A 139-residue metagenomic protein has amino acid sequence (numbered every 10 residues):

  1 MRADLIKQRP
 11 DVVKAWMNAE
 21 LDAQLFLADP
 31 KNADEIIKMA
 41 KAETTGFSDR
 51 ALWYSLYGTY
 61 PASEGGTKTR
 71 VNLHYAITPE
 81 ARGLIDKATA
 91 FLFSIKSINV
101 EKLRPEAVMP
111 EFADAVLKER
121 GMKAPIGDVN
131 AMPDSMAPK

Functional and structural regions predicted by a protein language model:
M1-D11: A bilobed periplasmic-binding-protein/Venus flytrap-type ligand-binding module shared by bacterial periplasmic
R9-V100: Secondary-structure end/capping motifs
D86-K139: Conserved C-terminal helix/tail region of periplasmic/extracytoplasmic solute-binding proteins
